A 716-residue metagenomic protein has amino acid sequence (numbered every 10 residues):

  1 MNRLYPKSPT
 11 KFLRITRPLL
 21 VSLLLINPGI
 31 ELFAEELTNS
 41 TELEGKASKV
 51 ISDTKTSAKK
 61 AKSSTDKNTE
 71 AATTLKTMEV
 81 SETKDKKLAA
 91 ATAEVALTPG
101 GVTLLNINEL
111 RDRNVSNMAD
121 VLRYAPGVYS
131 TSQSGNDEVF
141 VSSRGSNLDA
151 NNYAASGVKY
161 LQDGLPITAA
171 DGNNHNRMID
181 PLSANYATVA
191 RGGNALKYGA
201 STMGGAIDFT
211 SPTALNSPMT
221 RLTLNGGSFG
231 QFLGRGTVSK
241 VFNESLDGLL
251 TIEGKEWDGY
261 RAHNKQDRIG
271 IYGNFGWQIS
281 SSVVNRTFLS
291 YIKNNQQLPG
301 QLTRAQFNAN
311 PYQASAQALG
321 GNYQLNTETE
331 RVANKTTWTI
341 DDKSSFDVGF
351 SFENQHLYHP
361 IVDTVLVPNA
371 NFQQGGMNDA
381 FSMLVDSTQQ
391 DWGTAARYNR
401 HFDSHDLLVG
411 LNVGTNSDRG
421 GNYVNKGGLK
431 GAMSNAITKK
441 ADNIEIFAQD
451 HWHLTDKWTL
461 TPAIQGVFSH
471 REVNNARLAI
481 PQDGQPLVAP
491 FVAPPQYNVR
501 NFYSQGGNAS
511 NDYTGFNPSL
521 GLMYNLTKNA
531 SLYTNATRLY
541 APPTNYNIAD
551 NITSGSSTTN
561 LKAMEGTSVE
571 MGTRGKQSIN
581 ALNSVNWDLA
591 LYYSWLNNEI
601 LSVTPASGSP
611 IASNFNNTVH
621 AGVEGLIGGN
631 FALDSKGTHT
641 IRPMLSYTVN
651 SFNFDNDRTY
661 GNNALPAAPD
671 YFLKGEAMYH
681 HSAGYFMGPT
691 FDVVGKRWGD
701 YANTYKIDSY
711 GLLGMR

Functional and structural regions predicted by a protein language model:
K59, D66-K67, K76-R113, V139-S142 (+1 more regions): N-terminal periplasmic "start-of-domain" segments of outer-membrane beta-barrel proteins
K87, A91-E94, P99, A119-L165: Extracytoplasmic beta-strand/coil segments of soluble accessory domains associated with Gram-negative outer-membrane
S130, V158, G164-R191: Short acidic/polar hinge/loop motifs at secondary-structure boundaries that mediate gating or recognition
M219-R221, G226-E256, R261-P299, Y323-S345 (+4 more regions): Transmembrane beta-barrel wall of Gram-negative outer-membrane proteins
Q278-S290, L325-P494, W587-L591, I627-N630 (+1 more regions): Face-selective signature of the C-terminal outer-membrane beta-barrel domain
S280, H401-G414, I437-S594, M678: Structural signature of Gram-negative outer-membrane beta-barrels, strongest in the C-terminal barrel of TonB-dependent
S345-D363, N525, S531-T537, K562-N630 (+1 more regions): Membrane-embedded beta-barrel scaffold of Gram-negative outer-membrane proteins
D456, L460, F468, S584-N597 (+1 more regions): Gram-negative outer-membrane beta-barrel transporters
